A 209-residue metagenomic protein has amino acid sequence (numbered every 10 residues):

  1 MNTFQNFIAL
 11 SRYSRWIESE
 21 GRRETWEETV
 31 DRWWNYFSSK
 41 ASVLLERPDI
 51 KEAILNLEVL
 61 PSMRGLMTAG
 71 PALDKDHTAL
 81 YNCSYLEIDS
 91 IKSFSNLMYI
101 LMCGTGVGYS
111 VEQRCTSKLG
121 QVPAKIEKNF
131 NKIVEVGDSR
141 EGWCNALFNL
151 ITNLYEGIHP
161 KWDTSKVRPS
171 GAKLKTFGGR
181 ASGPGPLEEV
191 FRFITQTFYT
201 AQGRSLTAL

Functional and structural regions predicted by a protein language model:
M1-L209: Extended catalytic cores of very large enzyme megasubunits
